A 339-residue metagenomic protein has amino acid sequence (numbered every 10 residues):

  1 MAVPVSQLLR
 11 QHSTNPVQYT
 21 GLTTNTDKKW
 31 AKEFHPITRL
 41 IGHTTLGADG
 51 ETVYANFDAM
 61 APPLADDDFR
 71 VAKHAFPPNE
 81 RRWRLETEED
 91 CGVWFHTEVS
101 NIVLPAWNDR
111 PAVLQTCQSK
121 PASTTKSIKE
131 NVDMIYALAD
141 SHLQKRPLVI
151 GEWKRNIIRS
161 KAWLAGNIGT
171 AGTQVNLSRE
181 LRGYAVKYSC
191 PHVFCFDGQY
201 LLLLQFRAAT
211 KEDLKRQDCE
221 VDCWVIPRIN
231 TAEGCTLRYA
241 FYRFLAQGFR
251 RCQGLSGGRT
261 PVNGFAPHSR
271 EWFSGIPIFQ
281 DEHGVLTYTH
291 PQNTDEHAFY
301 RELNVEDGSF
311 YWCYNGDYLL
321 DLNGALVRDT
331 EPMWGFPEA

Functional and structural regions predicted by a protein language model:
M1-S123, Q247-A339: Charged, often low-complexity linker/regulatory segments
W83, T87-C91, F95, K126 (+3 more regions): Short amphipathic alpha-helical molecular recognition features
F95, V99-V103, M134-Y136, K145-L164: Conserved catalytic cores of phosphodiester-cleaving nucleases, focusing on short active-site segments
P105, D109, V113, D140-L143 (+3 more regions): Short amphipathic alpha-helical interaction elements and helix-loop-helix interfaces that mediate dimerization
A112-L148: Active-site metal-binding core of divalent-cation-utilizing nuclease and nuclease-like domains
K129-N131, Q144-G151, G172, N176-R179 (+1 more regions): Eukaryote-biased feature marking scaffold/signaling PDZ-domain proteins and nuclear chromatin regulators
S160, L202-R250, R259-N263: Short acidic, glycine/proline-enriched helix-loop-strand junctions
G169-Q217: Nucleic-acid nuclease catalytic cores
